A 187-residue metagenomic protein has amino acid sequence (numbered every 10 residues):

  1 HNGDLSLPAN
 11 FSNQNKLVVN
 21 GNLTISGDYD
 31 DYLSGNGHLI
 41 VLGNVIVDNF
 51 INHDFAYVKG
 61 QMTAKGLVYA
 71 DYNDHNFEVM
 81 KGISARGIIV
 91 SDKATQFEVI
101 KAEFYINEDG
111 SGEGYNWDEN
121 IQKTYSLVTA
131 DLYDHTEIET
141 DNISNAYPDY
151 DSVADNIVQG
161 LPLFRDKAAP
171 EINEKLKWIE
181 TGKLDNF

Functional and structural regions predicted by a protein language model:
H1, L7, N13, V19 (+14 more regions): Extracellular beta-strand solenoids
S34-G37: Beta-strand repeat architectures
H75-F187: Long terminal segments
